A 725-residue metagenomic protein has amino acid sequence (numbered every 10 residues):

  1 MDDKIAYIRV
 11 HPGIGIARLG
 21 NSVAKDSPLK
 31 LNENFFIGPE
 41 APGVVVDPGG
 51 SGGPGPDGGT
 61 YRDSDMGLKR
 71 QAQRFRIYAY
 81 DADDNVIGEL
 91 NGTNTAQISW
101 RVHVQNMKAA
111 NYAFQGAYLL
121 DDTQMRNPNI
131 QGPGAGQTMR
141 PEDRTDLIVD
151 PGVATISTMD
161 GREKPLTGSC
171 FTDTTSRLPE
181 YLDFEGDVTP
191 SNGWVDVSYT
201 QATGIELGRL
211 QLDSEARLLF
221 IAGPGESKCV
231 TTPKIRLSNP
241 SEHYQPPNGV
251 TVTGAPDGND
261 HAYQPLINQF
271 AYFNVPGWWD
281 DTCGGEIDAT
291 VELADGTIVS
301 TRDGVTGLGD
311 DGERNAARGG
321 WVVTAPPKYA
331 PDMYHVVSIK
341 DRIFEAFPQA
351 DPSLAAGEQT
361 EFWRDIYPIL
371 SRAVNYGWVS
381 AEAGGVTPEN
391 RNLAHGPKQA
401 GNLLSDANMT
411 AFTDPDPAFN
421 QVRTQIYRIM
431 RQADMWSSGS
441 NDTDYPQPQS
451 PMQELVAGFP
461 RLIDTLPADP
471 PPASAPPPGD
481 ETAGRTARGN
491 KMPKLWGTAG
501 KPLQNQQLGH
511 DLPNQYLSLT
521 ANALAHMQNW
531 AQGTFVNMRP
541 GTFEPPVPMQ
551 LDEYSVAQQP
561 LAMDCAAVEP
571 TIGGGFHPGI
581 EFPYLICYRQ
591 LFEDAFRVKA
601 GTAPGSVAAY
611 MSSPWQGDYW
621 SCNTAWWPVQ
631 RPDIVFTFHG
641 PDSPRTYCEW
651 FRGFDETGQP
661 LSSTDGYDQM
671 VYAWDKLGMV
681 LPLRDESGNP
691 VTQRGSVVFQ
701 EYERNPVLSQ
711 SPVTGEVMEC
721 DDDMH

Functional and structural regions predicted by a protein language model:
M1-H725: Aromatic- and Gly/Pro-enriched helix-to-coil junctions and flexible linker segments
